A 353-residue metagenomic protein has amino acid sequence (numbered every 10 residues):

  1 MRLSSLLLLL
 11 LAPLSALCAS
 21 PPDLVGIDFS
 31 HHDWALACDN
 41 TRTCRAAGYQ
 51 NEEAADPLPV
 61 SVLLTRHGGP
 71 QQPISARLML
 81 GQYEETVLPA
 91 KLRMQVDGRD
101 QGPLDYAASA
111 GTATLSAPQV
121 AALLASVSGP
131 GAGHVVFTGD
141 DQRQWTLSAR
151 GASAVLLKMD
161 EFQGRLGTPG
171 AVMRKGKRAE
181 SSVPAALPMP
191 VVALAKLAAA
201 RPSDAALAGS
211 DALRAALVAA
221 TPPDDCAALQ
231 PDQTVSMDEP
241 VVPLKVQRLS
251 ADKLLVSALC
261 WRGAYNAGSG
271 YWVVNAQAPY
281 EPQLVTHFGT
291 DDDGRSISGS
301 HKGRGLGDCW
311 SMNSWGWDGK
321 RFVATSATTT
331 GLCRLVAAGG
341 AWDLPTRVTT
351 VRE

Functional and structural regions predicted by a protein language model:
S5-S15: Bacterial N-terminal signal peptides
C18-L229, P243-V246, S250, A264 (+1 more regions): A generic "folded-domain core" signal
G81-Q82, D140, A258-A264, A276 (+1 more regions): Short, flexible beta-strand-to-coil junctions
A219-Q233, G270-Q283, G316-S326: Surface-exposed loop/turn elements that mediate protein-protein interactions on large endomembrane-trafficking
V235-V256: Beta-strand-rich domains and repeat architectures in extracellular enzymes and scaffolds, especially beta-propellers
L249-L259, G294-S300: Acidic/hydrophobic-patterned starts of short beta strands in beta-sheet-rich repeat architectures
A264-W272, G307-N313: Structural motif
P282-E353: Short aromatic loop motif centered on NTY/YTY
